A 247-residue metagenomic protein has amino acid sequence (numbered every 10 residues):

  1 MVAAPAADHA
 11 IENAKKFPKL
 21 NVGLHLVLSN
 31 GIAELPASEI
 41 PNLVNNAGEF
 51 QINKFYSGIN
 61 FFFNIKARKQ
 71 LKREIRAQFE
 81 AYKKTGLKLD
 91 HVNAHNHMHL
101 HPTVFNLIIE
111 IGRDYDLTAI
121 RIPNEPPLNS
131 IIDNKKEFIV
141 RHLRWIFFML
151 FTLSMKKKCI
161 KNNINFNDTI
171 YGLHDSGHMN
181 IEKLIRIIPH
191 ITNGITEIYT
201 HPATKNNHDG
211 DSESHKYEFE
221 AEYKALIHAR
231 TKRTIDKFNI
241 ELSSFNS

Functional and structural regions predicted by a protein language model:
M1-H91, P102-S247: Terminal accessory/targeting
